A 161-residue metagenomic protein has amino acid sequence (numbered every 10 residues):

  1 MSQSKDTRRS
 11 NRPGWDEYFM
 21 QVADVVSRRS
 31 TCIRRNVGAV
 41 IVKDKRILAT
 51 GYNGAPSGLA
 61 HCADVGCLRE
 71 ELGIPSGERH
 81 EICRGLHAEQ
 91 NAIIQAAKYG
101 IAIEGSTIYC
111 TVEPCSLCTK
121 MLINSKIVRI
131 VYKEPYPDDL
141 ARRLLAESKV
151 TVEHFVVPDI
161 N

Functional and structural regions predicted by a protein language model:
M1-N161: Zinc-dependent deaminase catalytic domain
